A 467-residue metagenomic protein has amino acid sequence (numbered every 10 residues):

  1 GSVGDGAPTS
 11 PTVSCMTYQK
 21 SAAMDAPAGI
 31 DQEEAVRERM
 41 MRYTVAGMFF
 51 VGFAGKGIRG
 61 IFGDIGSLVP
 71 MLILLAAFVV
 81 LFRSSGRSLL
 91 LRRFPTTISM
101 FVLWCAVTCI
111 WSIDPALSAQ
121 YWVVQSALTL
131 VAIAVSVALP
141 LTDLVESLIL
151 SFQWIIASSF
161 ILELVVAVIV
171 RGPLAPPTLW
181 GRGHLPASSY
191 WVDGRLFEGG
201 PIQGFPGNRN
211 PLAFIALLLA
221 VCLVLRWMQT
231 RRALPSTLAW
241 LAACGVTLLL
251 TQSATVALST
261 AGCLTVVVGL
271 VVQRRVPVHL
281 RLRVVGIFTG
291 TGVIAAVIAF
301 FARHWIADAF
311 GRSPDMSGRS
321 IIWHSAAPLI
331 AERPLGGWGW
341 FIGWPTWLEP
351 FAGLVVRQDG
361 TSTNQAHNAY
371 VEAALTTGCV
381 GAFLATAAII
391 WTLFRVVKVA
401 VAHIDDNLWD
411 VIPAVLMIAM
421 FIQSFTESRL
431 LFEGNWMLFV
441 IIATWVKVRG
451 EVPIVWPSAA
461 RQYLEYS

Functional and structural regions predicted by a protein language model:
S2-C15, T377-I418, I454-W456: Hydrophobic transmembrane alpha-helices and their immediate junctions
V13-S84, V107, W111, M420-I422: N-terminal signal-anchor transmembrane segment
R37, V80-T96, R226-A239, P277-R283 (+1 more regions): Membrane-interface helix-loop-helix junctions at transmembrane boundaries of multi-pass membrane enzymes, predominantly
I113-A167: Transmembrane alpha-helical segments and their membrane-water interfaces
I149-L270: Alpha-helical transmembrane segments of multi-pass inner-membrane proteins
I161, V165-V170, V268-P314, L329-E332 (+1 more regions): A membrane-periplasm/extracellular boundary helix in multi-pass inner-membrane enzymes that assemble envelope glycans
W305-H324, P328, W338-T377, V396 (+1 more regions): Long extracytoplasmic/lumenal interhelical loops at the membrane interface of multi-pass membrane proteins
A414-S467: Transmembrane alpha-helices of multi-pass inner-membrane enzymes
